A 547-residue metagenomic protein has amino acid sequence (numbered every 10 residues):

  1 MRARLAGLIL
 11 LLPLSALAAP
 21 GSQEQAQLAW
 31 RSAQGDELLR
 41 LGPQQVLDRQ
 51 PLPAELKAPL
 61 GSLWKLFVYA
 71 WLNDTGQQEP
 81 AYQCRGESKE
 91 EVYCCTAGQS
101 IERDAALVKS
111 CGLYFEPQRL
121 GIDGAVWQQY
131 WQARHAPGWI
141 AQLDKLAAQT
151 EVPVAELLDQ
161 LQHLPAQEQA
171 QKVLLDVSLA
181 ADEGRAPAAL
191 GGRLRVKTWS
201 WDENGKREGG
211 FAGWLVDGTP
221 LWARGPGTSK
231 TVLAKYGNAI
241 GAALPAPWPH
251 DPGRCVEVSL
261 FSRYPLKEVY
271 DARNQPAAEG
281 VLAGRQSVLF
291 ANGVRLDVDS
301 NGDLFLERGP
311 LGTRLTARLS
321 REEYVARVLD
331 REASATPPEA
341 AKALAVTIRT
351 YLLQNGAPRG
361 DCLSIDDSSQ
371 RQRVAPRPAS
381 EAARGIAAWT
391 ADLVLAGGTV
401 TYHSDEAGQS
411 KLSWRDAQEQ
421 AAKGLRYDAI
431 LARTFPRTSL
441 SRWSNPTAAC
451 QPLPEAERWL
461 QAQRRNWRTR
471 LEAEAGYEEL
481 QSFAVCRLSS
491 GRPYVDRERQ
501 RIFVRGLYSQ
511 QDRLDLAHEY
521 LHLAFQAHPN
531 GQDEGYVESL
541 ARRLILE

Functional and structural regions predicted by a protein language model:
P20-P51, F211-V216, P220-R224, A484-R487: A short, well-structured edge-of-sheet supersecondary motif
E24-A26, Y82-V173: Active-site-adjacent helix/loop patches that line small-molecule binding or acyl-intermediate pockets
K57-P80, A106, E257-F261, L266: Active-site SXXK
L60, W64, N73-E91, Q169-L175 (+1 more regions): Short, well-structured active-site flanking segments
T96-A97, I101-A105, W459, Q463-G476 (+1 more regions): Post-HExxH zinc-binding segment in Zn-dependent metallohydrolases
A166-R195, W199-E208, A212, T219-P220 (+3 more regions): Conserved, single-site charged/polar hotspot
A448-R501: Auxiliary, metal-adjacent structural segments of Zn-dependent hydrolase domains
L480-R513, Y520-Q526, L540-R542: Active-site scaffold of zinc-dependent metalloenzymes
